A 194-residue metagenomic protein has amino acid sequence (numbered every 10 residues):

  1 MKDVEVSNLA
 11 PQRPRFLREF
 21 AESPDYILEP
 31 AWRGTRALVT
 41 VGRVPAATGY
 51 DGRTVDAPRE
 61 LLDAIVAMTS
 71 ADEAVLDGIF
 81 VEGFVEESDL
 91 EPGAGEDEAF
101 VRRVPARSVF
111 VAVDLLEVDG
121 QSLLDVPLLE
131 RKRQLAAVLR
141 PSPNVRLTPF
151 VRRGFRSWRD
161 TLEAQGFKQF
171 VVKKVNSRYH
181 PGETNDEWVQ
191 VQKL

Functional and structural regions predicted by a protein language model:
M1-L194: Catalytic cores of nucleic-acid ligases and guanylyltransferases
